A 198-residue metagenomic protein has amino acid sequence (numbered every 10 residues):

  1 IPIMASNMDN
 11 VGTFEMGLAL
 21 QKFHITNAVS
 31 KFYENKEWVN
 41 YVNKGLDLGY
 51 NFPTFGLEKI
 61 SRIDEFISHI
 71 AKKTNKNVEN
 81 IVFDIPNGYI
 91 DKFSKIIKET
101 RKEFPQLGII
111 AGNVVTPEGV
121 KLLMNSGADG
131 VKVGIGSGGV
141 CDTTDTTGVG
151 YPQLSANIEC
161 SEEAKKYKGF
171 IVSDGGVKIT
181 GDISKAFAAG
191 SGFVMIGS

Functional and structural regions predicted by a protein language model:
I1-F170, S198: Active-site entrance/lid segments in N-terminal catalytic domains of soluble metabolic enzymes
F170-S198: Active-site capping/gating regions of soluble enzymes
